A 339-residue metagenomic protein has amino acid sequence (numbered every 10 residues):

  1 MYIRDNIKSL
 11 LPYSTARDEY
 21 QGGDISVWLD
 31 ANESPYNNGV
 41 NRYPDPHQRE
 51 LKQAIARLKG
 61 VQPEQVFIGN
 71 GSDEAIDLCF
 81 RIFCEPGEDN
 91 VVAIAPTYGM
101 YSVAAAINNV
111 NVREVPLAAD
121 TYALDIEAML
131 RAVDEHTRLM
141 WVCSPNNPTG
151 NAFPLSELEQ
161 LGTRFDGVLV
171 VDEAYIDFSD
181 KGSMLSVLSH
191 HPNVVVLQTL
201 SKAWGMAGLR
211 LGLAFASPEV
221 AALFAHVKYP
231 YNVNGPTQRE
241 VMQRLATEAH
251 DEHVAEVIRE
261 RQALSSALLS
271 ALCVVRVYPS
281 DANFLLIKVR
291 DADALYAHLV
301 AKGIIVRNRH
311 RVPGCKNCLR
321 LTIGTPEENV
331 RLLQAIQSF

Functional and structural regions predicted by a protein language model:
M1-L58: N-terminal "arm"/small-domain region of PLP-dependent enzymes with the aminotransferase-like
E50-N90, N108, V289: Phosphate-binding glycine-rich loop
Q62-V66, G87-N90, H136, E173 (+2 more regions): Short acidic capping loops at alpha-helix termini that bridge into adjacent secondary structure
I82-A104, L117-A118: Conserved PLP-anchoring active-site segment centered on the Schiff-base-forming lysine
A123-E135, P148-L169, E173-A203: Active-site pre-lysine segment of PLP-dependent enzymes
S156, A301-K302, R311-F339: PLP-dependent enzyme catalytic core of the Aspartate aminotransferase-like
N193-A271, V275-V277: PLP-dependent aminotransferase class I/II
I258, L269-K302: Conserved PLP-binding catalytic core of the aspartate aminotransferase-like
